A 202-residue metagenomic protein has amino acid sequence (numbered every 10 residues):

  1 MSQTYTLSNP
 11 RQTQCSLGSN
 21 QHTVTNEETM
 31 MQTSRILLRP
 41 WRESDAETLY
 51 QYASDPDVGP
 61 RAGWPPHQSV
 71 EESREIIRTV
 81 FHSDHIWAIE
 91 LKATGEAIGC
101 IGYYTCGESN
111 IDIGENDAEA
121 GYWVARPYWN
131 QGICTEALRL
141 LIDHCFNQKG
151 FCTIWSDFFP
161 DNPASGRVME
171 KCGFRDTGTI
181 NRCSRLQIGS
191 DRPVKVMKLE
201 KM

Functional and structural regions predicted by a protein language model:
S2-D57, E90-M202: Acyl-donor (CoA/ACP) binding surface of acyl/acetyltransferases
D57-R78: Conserved GNAT-fold acetyl-CoA-binding loop/helix
A62-P66, I86-L91: A short, aromatic/hydrophobic, helix- or strand-capping loop or linear motif that either lines the entrance/gate
H67-E72, F81-S83, I133-C134, R185-S190: Short C-terminal domain-edge/linker segments immediately following a structured domain
I77-A88: A short helix-loop-beta-strand connector motif used in the catalytic cores of GNAT acetyltransferases and, in some
